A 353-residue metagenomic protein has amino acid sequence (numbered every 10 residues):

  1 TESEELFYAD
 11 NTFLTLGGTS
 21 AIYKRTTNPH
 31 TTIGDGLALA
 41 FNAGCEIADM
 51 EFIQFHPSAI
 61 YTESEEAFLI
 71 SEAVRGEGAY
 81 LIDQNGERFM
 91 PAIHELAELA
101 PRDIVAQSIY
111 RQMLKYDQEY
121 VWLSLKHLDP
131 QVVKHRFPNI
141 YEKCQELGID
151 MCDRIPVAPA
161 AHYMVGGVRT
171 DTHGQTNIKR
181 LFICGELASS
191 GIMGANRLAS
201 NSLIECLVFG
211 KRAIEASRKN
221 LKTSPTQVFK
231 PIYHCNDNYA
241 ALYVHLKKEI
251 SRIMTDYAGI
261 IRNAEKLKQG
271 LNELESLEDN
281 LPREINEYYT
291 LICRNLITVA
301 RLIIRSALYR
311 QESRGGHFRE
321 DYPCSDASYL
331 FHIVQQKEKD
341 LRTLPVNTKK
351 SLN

Functional and structural regions predicted by a protein language model:
S3-N11, N177-I178: Core beta-strand elements of the Rossmann-like FAD/NAD(P) dinucleotide-binding domain in flavoenzyme oxidoreductases
E4, Y23-T31, E65-L69, A73 (+4 more regions): Alpha-helix capping and helix-loop boundary segments enriched in small/acidic/polar residues
N11, T15-S20, L187: Glycine-/small-residue-rich beta->alpha transition segments that form the dinucleotide
T12, L39, H173: Hydrophobic/aromatic ligand-binding patch that stacks against planar heteroaromatic rings of cofactors or nucleotides
N28-F41, I47: Thiamine diphosphate
L39, C45-P156, A216-K222: An anion/pyrophosphate-binding glycine-rich loop and adjacent beta-alpha core in soluble alpha-beta enzymes
I82-P91, E98, I109-Q112, Y163-V165 (+2 more regions): Glycine- and aromatic-enriched mobile tails/lids
P138-F182: FAD/FMN-dependent oxidoreductases across multiple families
